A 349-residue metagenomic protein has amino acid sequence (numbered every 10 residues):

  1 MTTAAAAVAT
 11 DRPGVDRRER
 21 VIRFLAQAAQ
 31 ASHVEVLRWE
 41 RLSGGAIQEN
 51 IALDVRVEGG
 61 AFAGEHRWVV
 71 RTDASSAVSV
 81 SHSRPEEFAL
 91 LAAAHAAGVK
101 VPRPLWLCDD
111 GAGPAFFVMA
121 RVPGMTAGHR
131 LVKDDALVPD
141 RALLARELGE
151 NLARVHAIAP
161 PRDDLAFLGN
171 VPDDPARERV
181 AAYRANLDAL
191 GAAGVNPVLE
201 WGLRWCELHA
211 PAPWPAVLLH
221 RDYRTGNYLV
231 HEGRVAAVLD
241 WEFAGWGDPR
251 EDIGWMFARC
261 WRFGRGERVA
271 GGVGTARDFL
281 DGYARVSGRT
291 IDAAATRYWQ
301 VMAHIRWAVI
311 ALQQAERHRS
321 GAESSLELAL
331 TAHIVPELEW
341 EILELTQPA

Functional and structural regions predicted by a protein language model:
T2-V34: Juxta-kinase regulatory segment immediately upstream of eukaryotic protein kinase catalytic domains
W39-G202, H209-P215: ATP-binding pocket architecture of kinase catalytic cores
V171, I291-M302: All-alpha amphipathic helical-bundle segments outside canonical DNA-binding/catalytic cores that form hydrophobic
A216-L218, A236: Conserved protein kinase catalytic-loop anchor
L218-H220, T225: Catalytic-loop of the protein kinase fold
L239-A244: Activation of the activation-loop gatekeeper triad in protein kinase-fold domains
R250-G288, M302-S320: Active-site activation/catalytic loop segments of kinase-like enzymes and analogous catalytic loops in related
